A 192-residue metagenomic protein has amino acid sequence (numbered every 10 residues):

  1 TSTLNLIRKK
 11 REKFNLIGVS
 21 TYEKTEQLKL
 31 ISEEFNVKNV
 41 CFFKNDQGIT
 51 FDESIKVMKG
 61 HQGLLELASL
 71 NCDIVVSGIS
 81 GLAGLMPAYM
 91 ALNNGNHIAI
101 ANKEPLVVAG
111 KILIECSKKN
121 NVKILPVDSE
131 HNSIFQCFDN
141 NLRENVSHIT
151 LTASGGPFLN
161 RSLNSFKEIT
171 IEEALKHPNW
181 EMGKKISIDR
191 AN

Functional and structural regions predicted by a protein language model:
T1-K38: N-terminal Rossmann-like dinucleotide-binding module
S2-R11, L30-I31, L106-V122, C137-N140: Active-site-proximal loop->helix
N36-N39, S54-I55, N94-H97, N120-V122: A short helix->loop->beta-strand "cap" motif at the edges of active sites that frequently abuts
C41-F43, K56-G63: Short acidic-hydrophobic, aromatic-tinged amphipathic segments that line or gate anion-handling sites
F43-K44, A101-K103: Short beta->alpha connector loops at strand-helix junctions that form conserved, small/polar/Pro-enriched
F51, H61-L65, G78-N94, N102-K123: Rossmann-fold NAD(P)-binding glycine/threonine-rich loop
D73-S77: N-terminal Rossmann-like NAD(P) cofactor-binding module of classical short-chain dehydrogenase/reductase
H131-N192: Conserved anion/nucleotide-ligand pocket segment
